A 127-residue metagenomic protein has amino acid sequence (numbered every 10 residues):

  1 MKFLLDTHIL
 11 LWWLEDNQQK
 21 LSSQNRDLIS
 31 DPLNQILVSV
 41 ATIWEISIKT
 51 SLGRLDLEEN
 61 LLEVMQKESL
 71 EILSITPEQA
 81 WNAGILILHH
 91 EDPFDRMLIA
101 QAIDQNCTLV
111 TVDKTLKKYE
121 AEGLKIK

Functional and structural regions predicted by a protein language model:
M1-V38, S51-E63: Short, well-structured N-terminal submotif of metal-dependent ribonuclease cores
P32-I36, S69-E71, I103-T108: Short active-site oxyanion
L37, L73, K125-K127: General small-molecule cofactor/ligand-binding pocket signal
S39, I75, F94, V112: Replace "coordinates the UDP/GDP/TDP-sugar" with "coordinates nucleotide-activated sugar donors
L62-H89: Acidic catalytic patch
L98: Short active-site alpha-helical segment characteristic of glycosyltransferases and processive polysaccharide synthases
I103-K127: Acidic, PIN/NYN-like endoribonuclease modules and their adjacent C-terminal/linker elements
